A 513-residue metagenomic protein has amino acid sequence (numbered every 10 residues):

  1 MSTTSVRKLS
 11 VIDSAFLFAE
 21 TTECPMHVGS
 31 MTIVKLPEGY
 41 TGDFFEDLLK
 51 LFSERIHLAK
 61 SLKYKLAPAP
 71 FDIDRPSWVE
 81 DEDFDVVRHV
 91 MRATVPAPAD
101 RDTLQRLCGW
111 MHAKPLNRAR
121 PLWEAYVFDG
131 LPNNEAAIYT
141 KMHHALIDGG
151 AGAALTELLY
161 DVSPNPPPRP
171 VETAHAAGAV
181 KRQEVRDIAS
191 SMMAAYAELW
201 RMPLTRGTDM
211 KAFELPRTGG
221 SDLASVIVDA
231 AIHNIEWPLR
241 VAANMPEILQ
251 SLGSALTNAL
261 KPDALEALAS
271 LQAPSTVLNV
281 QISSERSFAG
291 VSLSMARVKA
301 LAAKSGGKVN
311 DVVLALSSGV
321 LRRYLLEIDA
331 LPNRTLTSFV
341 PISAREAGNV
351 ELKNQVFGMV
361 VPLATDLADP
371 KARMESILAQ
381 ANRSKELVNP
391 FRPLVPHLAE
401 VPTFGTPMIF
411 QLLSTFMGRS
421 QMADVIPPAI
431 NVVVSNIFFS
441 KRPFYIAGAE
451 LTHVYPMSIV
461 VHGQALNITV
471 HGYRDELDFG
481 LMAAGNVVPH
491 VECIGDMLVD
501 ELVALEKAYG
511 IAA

Functional and structural regions predicted by a protein language model:
M1-I12, M31-F44, L49-Q464, I468-V499 (+1 more regions): Soluble acyl-CoA-dependent acyltransferase catalytic core bearing the H(X)4D motif
A19-C24, M422-V425: Short secondary-structure boundary/capping segments within folded domains
